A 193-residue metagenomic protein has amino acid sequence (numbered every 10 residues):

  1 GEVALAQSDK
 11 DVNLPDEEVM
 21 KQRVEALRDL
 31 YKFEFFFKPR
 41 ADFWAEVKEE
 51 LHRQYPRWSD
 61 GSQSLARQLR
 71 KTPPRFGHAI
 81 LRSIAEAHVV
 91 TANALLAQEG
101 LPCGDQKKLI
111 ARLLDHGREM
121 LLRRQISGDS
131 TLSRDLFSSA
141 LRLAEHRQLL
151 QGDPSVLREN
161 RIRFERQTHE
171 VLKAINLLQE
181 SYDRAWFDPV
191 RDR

Functional and structural regions predicted by a protein language model:
G1-R193: Membrane-interfacial terminal anchoring regions of lipid-handling membrane enzymes
